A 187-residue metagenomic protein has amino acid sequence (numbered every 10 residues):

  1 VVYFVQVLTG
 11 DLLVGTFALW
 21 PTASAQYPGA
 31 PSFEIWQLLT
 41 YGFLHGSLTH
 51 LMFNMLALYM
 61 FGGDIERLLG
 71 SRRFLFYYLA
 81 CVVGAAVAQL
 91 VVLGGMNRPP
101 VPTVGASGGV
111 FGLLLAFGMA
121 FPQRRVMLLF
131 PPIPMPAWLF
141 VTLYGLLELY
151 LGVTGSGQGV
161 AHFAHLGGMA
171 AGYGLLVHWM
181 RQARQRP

Functional and structural regions predicted by a protein language model:
V1-P187: A detector for small-residue-rich transmembrane helices and their helix-helix packing motifs
